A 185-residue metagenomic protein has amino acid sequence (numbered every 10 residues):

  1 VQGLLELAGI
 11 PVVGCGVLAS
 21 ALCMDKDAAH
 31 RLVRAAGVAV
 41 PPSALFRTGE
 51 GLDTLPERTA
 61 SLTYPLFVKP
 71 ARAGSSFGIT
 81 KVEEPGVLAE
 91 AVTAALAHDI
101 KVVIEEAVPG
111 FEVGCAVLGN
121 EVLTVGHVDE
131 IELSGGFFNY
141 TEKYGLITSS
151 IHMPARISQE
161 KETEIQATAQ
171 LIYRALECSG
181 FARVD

Functional and structural regions predicted by a protein language model:
V1-A8: Short Gly/Thr/Asp-enriched flexible loops that form oxyanion-binding sites at enzyme active sites
L5, E106, A116-V117, Y173-D185: Conserved metal-phosphate-binding beta-hairpin within the catalytic cores of diverse ATP-dependent phosphoryl-transfer
G9-P11, E121-V122: Glycine-enriched alpha-helix->loop->beta-strand junction motifs that scaffold or abut catalytic
V13, P41-P42, G126, F138 (+1 more regions): A short, local hydrophobic-aromatic micro-motif
C15-V17: Short beta->alpha connector loops at strand-helix junctions that form conserved, small/polar/Pro-enriched
S20-F111, Q166: Active-site nucleotide/adenylate-binding loops and adjacent lid/helix of ATP-dependent enzymes
R34-G37, S158-V184: ATP-dependent carboxylate activation and anion-phosphoryl transfer catalytic cores that bind Mg-ATP to form
E83-A167: Phosphate-binding site of ATP-dependent enzymes
